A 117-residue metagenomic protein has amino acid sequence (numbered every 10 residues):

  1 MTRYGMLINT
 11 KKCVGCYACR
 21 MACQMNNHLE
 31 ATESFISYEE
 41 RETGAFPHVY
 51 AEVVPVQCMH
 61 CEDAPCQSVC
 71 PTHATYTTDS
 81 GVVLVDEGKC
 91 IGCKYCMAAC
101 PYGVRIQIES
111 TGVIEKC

Functional and structural regions predicted by a protein language model:
M1-C117: Non-ligating segments of multi-cofactor redox enzymes
